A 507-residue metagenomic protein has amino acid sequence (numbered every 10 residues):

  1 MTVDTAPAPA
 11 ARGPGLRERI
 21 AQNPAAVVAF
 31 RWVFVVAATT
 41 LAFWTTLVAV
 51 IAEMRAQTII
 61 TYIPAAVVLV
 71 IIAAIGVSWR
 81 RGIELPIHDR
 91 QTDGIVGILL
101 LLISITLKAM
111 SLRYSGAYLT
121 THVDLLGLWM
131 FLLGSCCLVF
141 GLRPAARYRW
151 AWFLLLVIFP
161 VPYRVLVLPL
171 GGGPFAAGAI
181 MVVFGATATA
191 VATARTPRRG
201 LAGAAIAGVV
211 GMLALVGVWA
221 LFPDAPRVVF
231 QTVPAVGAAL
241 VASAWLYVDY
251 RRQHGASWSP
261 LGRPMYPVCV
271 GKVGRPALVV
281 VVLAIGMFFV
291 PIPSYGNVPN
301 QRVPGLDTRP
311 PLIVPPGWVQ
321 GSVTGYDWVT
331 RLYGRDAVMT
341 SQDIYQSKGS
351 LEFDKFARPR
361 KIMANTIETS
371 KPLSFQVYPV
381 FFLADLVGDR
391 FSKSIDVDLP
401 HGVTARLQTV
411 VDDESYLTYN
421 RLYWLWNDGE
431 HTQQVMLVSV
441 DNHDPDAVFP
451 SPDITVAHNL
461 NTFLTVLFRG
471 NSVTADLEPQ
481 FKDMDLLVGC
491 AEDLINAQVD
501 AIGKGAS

Functional and structural regions predicted by a protein language model:
T2-M54, I71, I87-D89: N- or domain-start disorder-to-order transition segments that initiate the globular core
F34, I63-V77, L128-G141, A179-T193 (+1 more regions): Hydrophobic cores of alpha-helical transmembrane segments in multi-pass inner/ER membrane proteins, independent
T45-I51, T106-S115, V161-L170, L215-P226: Juxtamembrane "helix-exit" motif on the non-cytosolic side of transmembrane helices
L47-A49, I75-I87, S104-T120, P144-A145: Transmembrane alpha-helix boundary signature
G172-V183, T189-S259: Membrane-embedded alpha-helical segments of integral membrane proteins
W258-L261, I292-L399: Soluble catalytic regions of membrane-associated enzymes that act on cell-envelope and secretory-pathway components
G262-G296: Internal/C-terminal transmembrane anchor helices
Y345-A506: A cross-kingdom signal targeting lumenal/periplasmic-facing segments of multi-pass membrane and secretory-pathway
